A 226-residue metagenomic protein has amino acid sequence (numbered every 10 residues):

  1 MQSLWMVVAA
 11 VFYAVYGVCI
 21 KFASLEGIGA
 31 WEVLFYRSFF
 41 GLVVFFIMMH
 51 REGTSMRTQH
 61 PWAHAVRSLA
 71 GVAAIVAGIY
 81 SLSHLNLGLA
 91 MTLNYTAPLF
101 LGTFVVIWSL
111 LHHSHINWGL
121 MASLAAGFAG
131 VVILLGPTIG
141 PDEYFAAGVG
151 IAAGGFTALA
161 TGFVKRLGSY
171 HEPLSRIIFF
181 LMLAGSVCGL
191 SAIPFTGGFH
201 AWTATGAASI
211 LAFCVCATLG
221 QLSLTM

Functional and structural regions predicted by a protein language model:
M1-A9, G53-I79, G119, F145-A153 (+1 more regions): Loop-to-transmembrane-helix transition segments
Q2, E26-A73, L101-F104, F156-A160 (+1 more regions): Transmembrane alpha-helices of multi-pass small-molecule transport proteins
A10-V18, F46, S68-V76, P98-T103 (+4 more regions): Hydrophobic/small/kink-forming positions within alpha-helical transmembrane segments of polytopic membrane proteins
V18-A30, V132-F145, I193-S209: Membrane-interface helix termini and inter-helical loops of multi-pass transporters
K21, F45, T138-T196: Transmembrane alpha-helical segments that form core, pore/gating elements of small-molecule transporters/exporters
L25-E32, A77-N94, P173, L222-M226: Structural motif at transmembrane-helix junctions in multi-pass transporters
Y80-S83, A97-L120: C-terminal transmembrane-helix exit sites in multi-pass transporters
T103, I116-G136: Hydrophobic transmembrane alpha-helices of multi-pass small-molecule transport proteins
